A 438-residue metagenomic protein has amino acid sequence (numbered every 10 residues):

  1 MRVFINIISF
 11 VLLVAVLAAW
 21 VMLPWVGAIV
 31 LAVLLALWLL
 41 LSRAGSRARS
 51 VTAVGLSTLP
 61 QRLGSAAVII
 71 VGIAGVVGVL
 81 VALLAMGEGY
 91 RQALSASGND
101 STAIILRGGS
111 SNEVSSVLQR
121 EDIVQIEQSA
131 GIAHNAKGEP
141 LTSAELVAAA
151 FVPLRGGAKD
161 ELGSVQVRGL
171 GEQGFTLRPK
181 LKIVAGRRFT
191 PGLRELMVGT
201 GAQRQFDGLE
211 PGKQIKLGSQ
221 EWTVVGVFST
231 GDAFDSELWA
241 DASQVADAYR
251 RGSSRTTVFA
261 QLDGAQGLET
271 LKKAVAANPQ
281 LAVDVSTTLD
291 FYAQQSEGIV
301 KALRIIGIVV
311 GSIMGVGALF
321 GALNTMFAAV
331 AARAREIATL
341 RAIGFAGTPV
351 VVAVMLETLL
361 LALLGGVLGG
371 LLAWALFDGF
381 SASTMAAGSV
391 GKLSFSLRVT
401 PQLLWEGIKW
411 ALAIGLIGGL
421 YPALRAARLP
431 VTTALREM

Functional and structural regions predicted by a protein language model:
M1-V11, A36-V76: N-terminal Sec/SRP start-transfer signal
R2-L17, Y90, G267-F320, A329-A331 (+2 more regions): Peri-transmembrane interface segments
N6-L31, V367-K409, L420, L424 (+2 more regions): Short helix-loop junctions at transmembrane helix boundaries
L63-Y90, V300-E336, L359-L368, A413-I417: Hydrophobic alpha-helical transmembrane segments of multi-pass inner-membrane transport and secretion
A74-Q166, R187, G192, T270-K273 (+2 more regions): Hydrophobic, regular-secondary-structure patches
H134, G156-E161, P211-T223, V227-G307: Mechanotransmission and gating elements of multispan inner-membrane complexes involved in transport and envelope
T142-A148, P153, E161-Q173, R178-Q244 (+1 more regions): Hydrophobic secondary-structure segments that place a key small or acidic residue at a functional site
F327-S381, E406-I414, P422: Transmembrane alpha-helical interface segments in multi-pass membrane proteins
